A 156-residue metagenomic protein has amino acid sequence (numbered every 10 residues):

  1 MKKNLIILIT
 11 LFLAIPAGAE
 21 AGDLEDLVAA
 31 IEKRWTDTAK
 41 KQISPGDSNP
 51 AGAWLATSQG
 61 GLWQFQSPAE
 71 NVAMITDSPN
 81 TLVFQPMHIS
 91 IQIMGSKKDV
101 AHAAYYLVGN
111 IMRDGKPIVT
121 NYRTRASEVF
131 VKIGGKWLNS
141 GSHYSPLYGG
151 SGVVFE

Functional and structural regions predicted by a protein language model:
M1-N4: Positively charged n-region of N-terminal signal peptides that target proteins for export
I9, P16-N49, V153-E156: Short, low-complexity N-terminal intrinsically disordered segments enriched in polar/charged residues
L24-A29, K41-V100, T120-N121: A solvent-exposed, acidic/Ser-Thr-rich amphipathic alpha-helical stretch
G60-W63, V108-I111, S145-G149: Solvent-exposed loop/turn segments at secondary-structure junctions within structured extracellular/periplasmic domains
P79-T81, G109-T120, Y148: Short, cysteine-centered beta-strand-loop-beta hairpins and adjacent loop/turn segments enriched in charged/polar
M87-H88, A104-M112: Generic short beta-strand segments
I91-H102, P117, F130-L138: A short, structured loop/turn motif at beta-sheet edges
R123-V153: Short beta-strand edge/turn micro-motifs at domain boundaries
